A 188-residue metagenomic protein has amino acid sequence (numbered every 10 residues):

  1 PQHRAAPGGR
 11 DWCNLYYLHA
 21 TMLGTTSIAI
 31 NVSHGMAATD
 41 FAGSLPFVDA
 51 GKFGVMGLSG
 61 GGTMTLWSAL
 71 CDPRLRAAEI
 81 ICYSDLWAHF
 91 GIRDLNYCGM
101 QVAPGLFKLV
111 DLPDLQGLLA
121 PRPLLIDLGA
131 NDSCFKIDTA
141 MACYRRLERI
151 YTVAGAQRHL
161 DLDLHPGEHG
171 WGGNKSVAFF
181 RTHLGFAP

Functional and structural regions predicted by a protein language model:
P1-H3, G62-T65, D85-G91, L125-D127 (+2 more regions): Flexible loop/turn segments at secondary-structure boundaries
P1-T39, G43-S44, H89-N96: Cap/lid segment of the alpha/beta-hydrolase catalytic domain
A6-P7, M22-I30, M56, A103-V110 (+2 more regions): Alpha-helix capping and helix-loop boundary segments enriched in small/acidic/polar residues
N31-A38, L115, C143, S176: Alpha-helical packing segments of well-folded alpha/beta enzyme cores
A37-K108: Primarily recognizes the serine-hydrolase "nucleophile elbow" in alpha/beta-hydrolase and SGNH/GDSL folds
F53, L124, H159-D161: Short, conserved active-site loop motifs that form the nucleotide-linked donor/cofactor pocket
A77, W87-E148: The feature captures the conserved acid-bearing segment of alpha/beta-hydrolase catalytic domains
R145-P188: C-terminal catalytic histidine-bearing segment of alpha/beta-hydrolase fold enzymes
